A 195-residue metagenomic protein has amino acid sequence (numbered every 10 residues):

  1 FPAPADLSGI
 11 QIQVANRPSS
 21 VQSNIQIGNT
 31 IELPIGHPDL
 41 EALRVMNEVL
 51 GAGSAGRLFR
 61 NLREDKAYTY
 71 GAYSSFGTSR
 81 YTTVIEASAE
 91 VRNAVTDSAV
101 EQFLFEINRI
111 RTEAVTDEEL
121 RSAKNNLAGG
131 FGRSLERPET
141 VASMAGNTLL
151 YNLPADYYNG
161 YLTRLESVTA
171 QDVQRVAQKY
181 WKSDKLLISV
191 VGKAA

Functional and structural regions predicted by a protein language model:
F1-A55: His/Glu-based metal-binding/catalytic segments typifying zinc-dependent metallopeptidases
F1-N16, S23-N24, V168-A195: Proteolytic maturation boundary segments
A15, P38-E41, A52, I110-T112 (+3 more regions): Intrinsic structural disorder
Q22-P34, R60-S167, S183-V191: M16 family metallopeptidases and their MPP-like homologs
M46-N47, F59, L104, Q174 (+1 more regions): Generic solvent-exposed, charged/amphipathic alpha-helical segments that serve as macromolecular interface scaffolds
